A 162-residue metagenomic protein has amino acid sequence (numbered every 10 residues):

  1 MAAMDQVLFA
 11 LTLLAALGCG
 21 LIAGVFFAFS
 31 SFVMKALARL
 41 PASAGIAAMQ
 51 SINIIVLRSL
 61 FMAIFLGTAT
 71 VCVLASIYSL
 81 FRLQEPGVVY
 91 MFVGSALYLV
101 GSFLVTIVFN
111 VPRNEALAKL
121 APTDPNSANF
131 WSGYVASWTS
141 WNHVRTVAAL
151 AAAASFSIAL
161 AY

Functional and structural regions predicted by a protein language model:
D5-G20, L80-G101: Interfacial segments of alpha-helical transmembrane regions
A10, L21-L66, P112-A136: Interfacial loop at the N-terminal end of multi-pass membrane proteins
G18-F29, L99-F109: Hydrophobic alpha-helical membrane-embedded segments
F65-A75, R145-A153: Core segments of transmembrane alpha-helices that mediate helix-helix packing or line hydrophobic substrate/ligand
T70, I77, F81-R82, A121-P122: Membrane-interface helix-loop junctions in multi-pass transporters/channels
F92-V111, E115-K119: Acidic/histidine-rich alpha-helical segments that form the ligand environment of transition-metal centers
S157-Y162: Juxtamembrane boundary at the C-terminal end of a transmembrane helix
